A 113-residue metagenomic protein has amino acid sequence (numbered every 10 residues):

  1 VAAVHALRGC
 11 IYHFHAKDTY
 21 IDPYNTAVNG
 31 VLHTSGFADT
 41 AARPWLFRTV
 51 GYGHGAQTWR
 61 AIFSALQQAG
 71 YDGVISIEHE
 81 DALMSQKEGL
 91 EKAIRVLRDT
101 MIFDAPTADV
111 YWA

Functional and structural regions predicted by a protein language model:
V1-A113: Histidine-acidic metal/acid-base catalytic patches
